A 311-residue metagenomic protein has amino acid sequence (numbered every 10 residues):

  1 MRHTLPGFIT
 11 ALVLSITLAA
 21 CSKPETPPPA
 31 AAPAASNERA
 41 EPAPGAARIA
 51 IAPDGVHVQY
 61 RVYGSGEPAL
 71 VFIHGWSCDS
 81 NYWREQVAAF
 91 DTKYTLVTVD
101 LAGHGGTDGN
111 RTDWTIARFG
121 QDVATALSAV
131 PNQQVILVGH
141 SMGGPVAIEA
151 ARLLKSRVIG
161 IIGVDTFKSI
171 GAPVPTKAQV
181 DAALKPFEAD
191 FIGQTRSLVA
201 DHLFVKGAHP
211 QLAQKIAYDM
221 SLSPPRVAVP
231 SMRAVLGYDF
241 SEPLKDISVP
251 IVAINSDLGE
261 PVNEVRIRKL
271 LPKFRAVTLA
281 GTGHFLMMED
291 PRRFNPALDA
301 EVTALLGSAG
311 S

Functional and structural regions predicted by a protein language model:
T17-A20: C-terminal motif of bacterial Sec signal peptides marking the signal peptidase cleavage site
S22-P29: Bacterial lipoprotein signal-peptidase II cleavage site
P53, T98-V138, M142, P296: Active-site loop/oxyanion-hole signature of alpha/beta-hydrolase fold enzymes
V56, V62-G106: Conserved HGGG/HGGXW glycine-rich cap/lid loop of the alpha/beta-hydrolase fold
E149-R152, I159-D190: Flexible "cap/lid" loop of the alpha/beta hydrolase fold
A172-A178, E188-K245: Conserved alpha/beta-hydrolase catalytic His-Asp/Glu region
P250-M288: Conserved loop-alpha-helix segment in the C-terminal half of the alpha/beta-hydrolase fold that carries the catalytic
F274-S311: Catalytic active-site module of serine/aspartate enzymes centered on a nucleophile-bearing elbow/loop
